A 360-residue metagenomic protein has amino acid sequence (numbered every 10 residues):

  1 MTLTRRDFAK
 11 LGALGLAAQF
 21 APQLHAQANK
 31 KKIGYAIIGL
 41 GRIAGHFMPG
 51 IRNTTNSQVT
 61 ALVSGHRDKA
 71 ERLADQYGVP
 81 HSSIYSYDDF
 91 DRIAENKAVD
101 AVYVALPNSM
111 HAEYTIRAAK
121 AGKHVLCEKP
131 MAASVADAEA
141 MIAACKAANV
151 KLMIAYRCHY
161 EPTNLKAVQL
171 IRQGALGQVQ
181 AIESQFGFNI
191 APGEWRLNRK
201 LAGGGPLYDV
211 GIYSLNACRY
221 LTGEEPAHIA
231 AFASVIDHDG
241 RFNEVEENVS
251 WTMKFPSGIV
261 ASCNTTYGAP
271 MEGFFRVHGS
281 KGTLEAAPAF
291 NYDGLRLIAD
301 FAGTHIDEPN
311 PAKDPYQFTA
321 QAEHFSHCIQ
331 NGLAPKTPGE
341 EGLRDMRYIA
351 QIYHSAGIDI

Functional and structural regions predicted by a protein language model:
T2-L3, D7-N29, A101-Y103, S326-I360: C-terminal helix-rich "cap/oligomerization" subdomain common to oxidoreductases
L11-G78: N-terminal Rossmann-like dinucleotide-binding module
I37, S86, C127, L152-I154 (+2 more regions): Hydrophobic residues in well-ordered beta-strands that form the structural core
G39, K151, C158-F242: Predominantly a Rossmann-like dinucleotide-binding segment in NAD(P)-dependent oxidoreductases
Y85-V99: A structured beta-alpha segment of the ubiquitous adenosine-cofactor-binding alpha/beta core
D100-N108, A112-H159, G174: Beta-strand-loop-alpha-helix segment that lines the small-molecule cofactor/substrate pocket of alpha/beta enzymes
R157, F274-R347, H354-S355, I360: C-terminal glycine/acidic-rich active-site capping loop/insertion
N216-D293, T319-L333: Contiguous beta-strand/loop segments that form the cofactor/metal-binding neighborhood of enzyme cores
